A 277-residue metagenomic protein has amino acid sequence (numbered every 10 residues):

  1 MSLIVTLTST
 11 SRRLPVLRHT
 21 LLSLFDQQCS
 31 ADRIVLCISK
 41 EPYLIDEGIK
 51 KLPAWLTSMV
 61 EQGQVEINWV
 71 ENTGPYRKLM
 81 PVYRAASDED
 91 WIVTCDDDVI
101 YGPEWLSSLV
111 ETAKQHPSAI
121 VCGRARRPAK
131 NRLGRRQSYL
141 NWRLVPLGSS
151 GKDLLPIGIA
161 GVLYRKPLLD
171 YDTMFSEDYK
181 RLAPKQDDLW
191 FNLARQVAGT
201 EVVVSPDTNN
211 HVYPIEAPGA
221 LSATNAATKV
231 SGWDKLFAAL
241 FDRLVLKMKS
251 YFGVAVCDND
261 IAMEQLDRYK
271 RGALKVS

Functional and structural regions predicted by a protein language model:
M1-D26, V35: N-proximal low-complexity "stem/linker" segments adjacent to membrane-targeting elements
S2, D32-R33, W91, E201: Residues at the starts of beta-strands that form the adenosine-phosphate
V16, T20, D178-S277: C-terminal catalytic/acceptor-binding lobe
T20-R33, C37-L44, S58: Short, acidic, metal-binding catalytic loop of nucleotide-sugar glycosyltransferases
S39-D90: Active-site-proximal specificity loops/subdomain of glycosyltransferases
V82, I100-S176: Conserved catalytic core of nucleotide-sugar-dependent glycosyltransferases
E89-I100: Short beta-strand-to-loop acidic/aromatic patch adjacent to the donor-nucleotide binding site
D90, V162-P184, V197-T200: Aromatic-glycine-rich donor-binding/catalytic loop that engages nucleotide-sugar donors across glycosyltransferases
